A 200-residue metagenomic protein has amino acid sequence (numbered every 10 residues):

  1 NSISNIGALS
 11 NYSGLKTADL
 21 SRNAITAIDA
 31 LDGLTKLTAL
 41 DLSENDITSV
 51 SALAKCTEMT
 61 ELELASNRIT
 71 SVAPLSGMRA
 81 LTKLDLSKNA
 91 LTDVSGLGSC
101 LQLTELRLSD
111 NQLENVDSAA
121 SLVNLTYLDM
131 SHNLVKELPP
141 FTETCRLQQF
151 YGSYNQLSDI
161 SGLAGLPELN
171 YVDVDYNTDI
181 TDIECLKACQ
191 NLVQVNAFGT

Functional and structural regions predicted by a protein language model:
N1, L20-N23, L42-N45, L64-N67 (+6 more regions): Consensus "Asn ladder" position of solenoid repeat domains
I3-S4, I25-T26, I47-T48, M59 (+6 more regions): Extracellular beta-strand scaffolds
I6-L9, I28-L31, V50-L53, V72-L75 (+5 more regions): Canonical leucine-rich repeat
Y12, L34, E44, C56 (+10 more regions): Structural signal for repeat-unit boundaries in curved repeat scaffolds
D19, D41, E63, D85 (+5 more regions): Conserved positional slot within leucine-rich repeat
L75, D85, L97, R107-D110 (+4 more regions): Eukaryotic tandem repeat interaction scaffolds
Y171-T200: Leucine-rich solenoid repeat scaffolds
